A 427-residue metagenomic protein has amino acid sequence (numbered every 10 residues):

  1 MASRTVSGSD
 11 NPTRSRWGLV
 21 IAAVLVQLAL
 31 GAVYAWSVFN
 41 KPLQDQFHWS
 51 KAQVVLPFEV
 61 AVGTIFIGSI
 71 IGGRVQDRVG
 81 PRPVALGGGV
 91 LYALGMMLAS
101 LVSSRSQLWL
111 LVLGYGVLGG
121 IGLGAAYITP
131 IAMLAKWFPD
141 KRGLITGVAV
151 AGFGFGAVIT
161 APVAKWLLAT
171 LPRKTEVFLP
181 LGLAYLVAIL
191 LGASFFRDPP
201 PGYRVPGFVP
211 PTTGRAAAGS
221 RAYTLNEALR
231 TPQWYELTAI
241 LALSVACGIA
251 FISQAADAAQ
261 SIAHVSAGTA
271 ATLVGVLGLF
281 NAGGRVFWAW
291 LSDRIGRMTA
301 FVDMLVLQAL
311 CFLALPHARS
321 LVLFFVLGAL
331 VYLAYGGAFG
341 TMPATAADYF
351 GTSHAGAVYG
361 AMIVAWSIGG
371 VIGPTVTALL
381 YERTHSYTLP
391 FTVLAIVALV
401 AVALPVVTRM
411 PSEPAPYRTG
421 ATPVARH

Functional and structural regions predicted by a protein language model:
W36-K41, N226-W290, G373: Extracytoplasmic gate region of multi-pass secondary transporters
L43, G124-F138, T146, G337-F350: Intracellular juxtamembrane helix-capping segments at the cytosolic ends of symmetry-related transmembrane helices
G68-P81, R285-G296, Y381-E382: Helix-to-loop junctions at the C-terminal end of transmembrane segments in multipass secondary transporters
V90-S104, L307-R319: C-terminal ends and interior cores of transmembrane alpha-helices in multi-pass membrane transporters/permeases
L108-G124, A242, L323-G336: Hydrophobic core of transmembrane alpha-helices in multi-pass small-molecule transporters, especially MFS/SLC-type
F153-P201: Helix-loop-helix hairpin linking two adjacent transmembrane segments in secondary transporters
L183-G214, A401-R409: C-terminal membrane-cytosol helix-exit motif in multi-pass small-molecule transporters
L237, C247-A250, T269, V274-T345: C-terminal transmembrane helical hairpin of 12-TM major facilitator-type secondary transporters
